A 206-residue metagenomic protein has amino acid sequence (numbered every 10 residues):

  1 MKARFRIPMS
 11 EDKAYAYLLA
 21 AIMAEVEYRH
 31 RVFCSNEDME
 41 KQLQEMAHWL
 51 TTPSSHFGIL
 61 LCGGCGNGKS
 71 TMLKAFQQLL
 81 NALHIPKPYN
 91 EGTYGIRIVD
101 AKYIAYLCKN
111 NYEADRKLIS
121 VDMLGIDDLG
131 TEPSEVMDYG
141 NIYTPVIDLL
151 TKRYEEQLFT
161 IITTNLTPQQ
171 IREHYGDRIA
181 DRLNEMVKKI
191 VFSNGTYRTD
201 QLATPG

Functional and structural regions predicted by a protein language model:
M1-S55, I190, N194, T199-G206: A short, basic N-terminal segment
A3, T131-G206: Replace "adjacent to P-loop NTPase cores in ATP/GTP-dependent enzymes" with "adjacent to NTP-binding cores
G58: Walker A (P-loop) ATP-phosphate-binding motif of ABC ATPase nucleotide-binding domains
L61: Hydrophobic anchor at the beta1->P-loop junction of P-loop NTPases
G66-K69: Conserved glycine(s) of the Walker
M72, F76: Hydrophobic positions on the alpha1 helix immediately C-terminal to the Walker A/P-loop
Q78-N81: Walker A/P-loop NTP-binding motif
P88-E155: Conserved nucleotide-sensing/catalytic segment adjacent to the nucleotide-binding pocket in NTP-handling enzymes
